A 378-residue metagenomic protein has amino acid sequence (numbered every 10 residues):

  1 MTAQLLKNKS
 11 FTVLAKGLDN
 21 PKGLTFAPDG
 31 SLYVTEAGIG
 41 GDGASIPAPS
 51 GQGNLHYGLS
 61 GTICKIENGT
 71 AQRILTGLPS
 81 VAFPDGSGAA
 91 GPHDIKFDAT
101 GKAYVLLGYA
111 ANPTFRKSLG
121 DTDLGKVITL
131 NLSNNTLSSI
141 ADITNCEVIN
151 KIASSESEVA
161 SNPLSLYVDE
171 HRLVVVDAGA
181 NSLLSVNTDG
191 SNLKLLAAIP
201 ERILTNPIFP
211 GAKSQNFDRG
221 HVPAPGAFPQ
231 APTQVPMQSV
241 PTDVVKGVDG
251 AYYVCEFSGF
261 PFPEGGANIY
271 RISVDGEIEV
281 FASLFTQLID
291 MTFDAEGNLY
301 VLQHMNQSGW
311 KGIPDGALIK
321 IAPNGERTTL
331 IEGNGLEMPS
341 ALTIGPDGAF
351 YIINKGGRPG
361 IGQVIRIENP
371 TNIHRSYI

Functional and structural regions predicted by a protein language model:
S10-A15, Q72-L75, S80-D85, S138-A141 (+5 more regions): A short beta-strand motif characteristic of beta-propeller blades
L14-A48, Y57: Beta-strand-rich domains and repeat architectures in extracellular enzymes and scaffolds, especially beta-propellers
G17-P28, L59-S60, V81-A103, L124 (+9 more regions): Beta-rich, blade/repeat-based domains predominating in secreted/periplasmic proteins but also intracellular
Y33-A37, G41, Y104-L107, V175-V176 (+3 more regions): Residue position within the beta-strands of beta-propeller blades
I39-G43, A110-T114, A180-S182, G259-F262 (+2 more regions): Short glycine/acidic-enriched loop and turn motifs that connect beta-strands
G51, L59-C64, G125-I128, S182-S185 (+3 more regions): A short loop-to-beta-strand structural motif that recurs across blades of beta-propeller domains
I66-T70, N131-N135, N187-S191, I272-E277 (+2 more regions): Short loop/turn segments that connect beta-strands within beta-propeller blades
M338-I378: Blade-level signature of beta-propeller repeat domains, shared across WD40, Kelch, NHL, RCC1 and BNR/Asp-box propellers
